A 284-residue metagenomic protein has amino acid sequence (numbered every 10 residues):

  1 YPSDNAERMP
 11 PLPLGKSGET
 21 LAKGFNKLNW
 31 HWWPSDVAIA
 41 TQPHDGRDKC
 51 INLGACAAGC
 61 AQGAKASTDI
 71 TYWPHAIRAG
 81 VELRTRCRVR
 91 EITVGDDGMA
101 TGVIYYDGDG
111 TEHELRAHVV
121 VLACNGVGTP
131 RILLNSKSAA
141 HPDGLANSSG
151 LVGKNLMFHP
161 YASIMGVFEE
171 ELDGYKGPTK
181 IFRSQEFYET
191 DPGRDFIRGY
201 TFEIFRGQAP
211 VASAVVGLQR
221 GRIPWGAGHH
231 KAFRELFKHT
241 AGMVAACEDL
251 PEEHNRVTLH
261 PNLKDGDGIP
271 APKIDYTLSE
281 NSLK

Functional and structural regions predicted by a protein language model:
Y1-R47, A245: Rossmann-like flavin
P2-R8, D36-R78, P272-L278: Helix-loop-beta segment of a Rossmann-like dinucleotide-binding subdomain
K27, V94-D97, D107, P261-D267: Short acidic-glycine loop/turn motifs at beta-strand connectors
S35-A40, T85-T101: A conserved short coil-to-beta-strand element within the FAD-binding core of flavoproteins
Q62, R78, E91-G95, V103-K176: Glycine-rich loop(s) and the adjacent beta-strand/alpha-helix scaffold that form part
V81-E82: Short, conserved active-site loop motifs that form the nucleotide-linked donor/cofactor pocket
G98-I104, T240-G242: Short, hydrophobic/aromatic-rich segments at coil-to-beta transitions
H141, N147-L283: FAD cofactor-binding and catalytic pocket of flavoenzymes
